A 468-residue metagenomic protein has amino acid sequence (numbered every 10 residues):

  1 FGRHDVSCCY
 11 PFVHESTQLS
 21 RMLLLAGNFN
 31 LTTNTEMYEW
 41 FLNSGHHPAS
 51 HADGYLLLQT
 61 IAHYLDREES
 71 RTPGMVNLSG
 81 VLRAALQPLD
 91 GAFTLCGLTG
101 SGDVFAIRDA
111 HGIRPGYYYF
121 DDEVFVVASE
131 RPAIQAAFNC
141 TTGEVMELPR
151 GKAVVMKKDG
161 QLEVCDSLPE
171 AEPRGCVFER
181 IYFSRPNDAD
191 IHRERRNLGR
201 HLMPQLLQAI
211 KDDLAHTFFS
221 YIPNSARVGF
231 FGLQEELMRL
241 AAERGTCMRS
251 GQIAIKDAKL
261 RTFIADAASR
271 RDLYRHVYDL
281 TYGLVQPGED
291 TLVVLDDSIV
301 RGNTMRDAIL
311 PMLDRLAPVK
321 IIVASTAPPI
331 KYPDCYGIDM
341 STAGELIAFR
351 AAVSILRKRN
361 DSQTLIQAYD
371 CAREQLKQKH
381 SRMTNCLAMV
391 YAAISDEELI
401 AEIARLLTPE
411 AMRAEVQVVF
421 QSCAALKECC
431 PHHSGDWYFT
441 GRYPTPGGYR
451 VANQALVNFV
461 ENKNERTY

Functional and structural regions predicted by a protein language model:
F1-P149, V155-F218, I222-P223: Conserved short alpha-helical segments that host acidic/polar catalytic motifs at enzyme active sites
G2, T33, V104-F105, I113-P115 (+7 more regions): Flexible loop/turn segments at secondary-structure boundaries
H46, R67, L207-A215, E236-S250 (+2 more regions): Secondary-structure transition/capping motifs at alpha-helix termini and the adjoining loop/turn into the next element
L86, S101-D103, R108, F120 (+6 more regions): PRPP-dependent phosphoribosyltransferase catalytic core
D90, E194-A215, V228-G229, L233 (+1 more regions): Phosphate/ATP-binding catalytic cores across multiple sugar-kinase/actin-like superfamilies, primarily ASKHA
D212-S225, I322, V416-Q421: Short glycine-rich phosphate-binding loop at a beta-alpha junction
E235-T291, K331-G344: Short, glycine/charge-rich flexible loops or terminal/linker lids adjacent to PRPP-binding catalytic cores
T291-A308: A phosphate-binding catalytic loop at a beta-strand-loop-alpha-helix junction that coordinates phosphoryl groups
